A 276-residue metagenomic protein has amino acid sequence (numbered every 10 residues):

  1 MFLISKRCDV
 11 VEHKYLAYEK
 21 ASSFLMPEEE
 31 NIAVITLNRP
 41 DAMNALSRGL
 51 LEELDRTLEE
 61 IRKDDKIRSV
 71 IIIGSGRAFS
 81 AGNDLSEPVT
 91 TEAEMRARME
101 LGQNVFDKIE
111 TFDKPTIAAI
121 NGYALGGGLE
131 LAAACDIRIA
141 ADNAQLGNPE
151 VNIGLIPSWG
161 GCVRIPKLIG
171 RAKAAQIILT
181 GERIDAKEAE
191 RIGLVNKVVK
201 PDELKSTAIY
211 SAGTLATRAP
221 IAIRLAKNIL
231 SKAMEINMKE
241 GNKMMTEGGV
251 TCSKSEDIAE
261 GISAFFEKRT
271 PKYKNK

Functional and structural regions predicted by a protein language model:
M1-S75, D107: Conserved CoA-thioester-binding segment of acyl-CoA-metabolizing enzymes
F2-N38, E182-A216, R224-A233, G261 (+1 more regions): Amphipathic alpha-helical segments at domain termini/boundaries
I35, R39, E53-L54, I72 (+7 more regions): Terminal peptide-recognition signature
D41, A45, E52, V89-E100 (+7 more regions): Residues at secondary-structure transition points
L50-E53, R98-L101, L131, L204 (+1 more regions): Hydrophobic alpha-helical membrane-association signature
E52-D55, E59, K63-K66, G74-K108 (+3 more regions): Glycine- (often His-adjacent) and acidic-residue-rich active-site loop that binds/positions the CoA thioester
K108-I223, T246, V250, K254-S255 (+2 more regions): Crotonase-fold acyl-CoA enzyme core
